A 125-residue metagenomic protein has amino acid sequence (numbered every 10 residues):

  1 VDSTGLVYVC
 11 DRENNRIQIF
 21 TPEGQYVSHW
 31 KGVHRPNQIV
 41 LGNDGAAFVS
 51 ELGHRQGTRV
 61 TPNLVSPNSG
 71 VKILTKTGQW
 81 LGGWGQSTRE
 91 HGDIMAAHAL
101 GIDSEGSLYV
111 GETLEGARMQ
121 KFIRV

Functional and structural regions predicted by a protein language model:
V1-V125: Eukaryotic scaffold repeat domains enriched in small/polar residues
